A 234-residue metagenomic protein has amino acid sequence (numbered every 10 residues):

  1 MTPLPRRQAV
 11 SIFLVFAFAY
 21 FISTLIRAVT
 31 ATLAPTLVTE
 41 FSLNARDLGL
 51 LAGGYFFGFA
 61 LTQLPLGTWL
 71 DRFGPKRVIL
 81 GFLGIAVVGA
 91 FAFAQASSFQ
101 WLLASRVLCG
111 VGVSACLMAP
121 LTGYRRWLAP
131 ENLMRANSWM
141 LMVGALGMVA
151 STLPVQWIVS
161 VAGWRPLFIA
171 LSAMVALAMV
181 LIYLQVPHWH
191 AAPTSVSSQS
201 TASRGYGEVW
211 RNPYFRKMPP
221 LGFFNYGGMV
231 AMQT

Functional and structural regions predicted by a protein language model:
M1-P5, W189-P219: Juxtamembrane intracellular "pre-TM" segments in multi-pass secondary transporters
S11-A45, M232-T234: Extracytoplasmic
A28, F56-L64, M148-V149: Residue-level signature of mid-helix packing/kink "hotspots" within the transmembrane helices of 12-pass Major
T30-A31, Y214-T234: Extracytoplasmic gate region of multi-pass secondary transporters
L61-S97: Conserved MFS/SLC helix-loop-helix module at the cytosolic interface between two early adjacent transmembrane helices
G89, Q100-L108: Paired small-residue
S105-V143: Cytoplasmic helix-loop-helix junction between adjacent transmembrane helices in 12-TM secondary transporters
W139-P187: Helix-loop-helix hairpin linking two adjacent transmembrane segments in secondary transporters
